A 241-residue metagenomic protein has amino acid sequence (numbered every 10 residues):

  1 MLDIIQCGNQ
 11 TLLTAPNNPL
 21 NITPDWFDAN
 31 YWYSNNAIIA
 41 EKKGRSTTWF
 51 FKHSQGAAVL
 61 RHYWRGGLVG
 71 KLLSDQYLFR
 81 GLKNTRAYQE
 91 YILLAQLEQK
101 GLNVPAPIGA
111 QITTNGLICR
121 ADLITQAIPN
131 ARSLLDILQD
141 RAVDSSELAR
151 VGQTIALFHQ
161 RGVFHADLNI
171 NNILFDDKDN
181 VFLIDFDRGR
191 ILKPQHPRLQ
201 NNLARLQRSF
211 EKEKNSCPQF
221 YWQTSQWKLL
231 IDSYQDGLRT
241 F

Functional and structural regions predicted by a protein language model:
M1-I38: Juxta-kinase regulatory segment immediately upstream of eukaryotic protein kinase catalytic domains
P24-R132, A156, Q160: Conserved ATP-binding subdomain of kinase catalytic cores across diverse folds
P129, I170, R188: Short, glycine/acidic-enriched loop or turn micro-motifs at the edges of active sites
S133-R141: AlphaC helix of the protein kinase catalytic domain
S146-T154: Conserved alphaE helix
G162, D167, D185: Conserved catalytic-loop position in the HRD/HxD motif
L168, N172-F175: Hydrophobic residue at the +6 position relative to the catalytic HRD Asp in the kinase catalytic loop
V181-F241: C-lobe/activation-segment region of protein kinase-like
